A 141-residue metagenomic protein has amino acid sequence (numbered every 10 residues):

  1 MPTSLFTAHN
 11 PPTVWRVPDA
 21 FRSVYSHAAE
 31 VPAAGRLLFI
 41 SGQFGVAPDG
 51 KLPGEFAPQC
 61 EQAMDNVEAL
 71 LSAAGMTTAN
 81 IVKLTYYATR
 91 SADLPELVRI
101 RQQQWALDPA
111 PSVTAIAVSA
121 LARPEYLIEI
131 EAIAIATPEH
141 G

Functional and structural regions predicted by a protein language model:
M1-D65, A69-V82, A88-G141: N-terminal presequence-like segments and the immediate start of the first folded domain
